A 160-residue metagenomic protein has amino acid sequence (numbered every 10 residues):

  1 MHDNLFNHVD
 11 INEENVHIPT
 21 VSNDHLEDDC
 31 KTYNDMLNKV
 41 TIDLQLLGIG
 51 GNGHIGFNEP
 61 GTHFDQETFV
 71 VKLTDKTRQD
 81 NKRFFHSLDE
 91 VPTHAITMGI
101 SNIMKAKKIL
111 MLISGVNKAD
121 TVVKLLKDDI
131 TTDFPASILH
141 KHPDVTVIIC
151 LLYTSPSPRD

Functional and structural regions predicted by a protein language model:
M1-L44: Ligand-binding beta-strand-loop-alpha-helix segment within the catalytic cores of soluble metabolic enzymes
D28-K31, G56-G61, E67, T121-L125: A short secondary-structure junction signal
V40-D65: Glycine-rich phosphate-binding loop
L46-G48, V91-V123: Glycine-rich anion-binding loop/nest that anchors nucleotide
G56-I100: Class I SAM-dependent methyltransferase SAM-binding "motif I" and its flanking Rossmann-like core
S137-I138: Domain-level recognition of soluble alpha/beta enzyme cores, biased toward histidine phosphatases/phosphomutases
V147-C150: Short internal beta-strands
Y153-D160: Conserved small/polar residues in nucleotide/adenosyl-binding loops
